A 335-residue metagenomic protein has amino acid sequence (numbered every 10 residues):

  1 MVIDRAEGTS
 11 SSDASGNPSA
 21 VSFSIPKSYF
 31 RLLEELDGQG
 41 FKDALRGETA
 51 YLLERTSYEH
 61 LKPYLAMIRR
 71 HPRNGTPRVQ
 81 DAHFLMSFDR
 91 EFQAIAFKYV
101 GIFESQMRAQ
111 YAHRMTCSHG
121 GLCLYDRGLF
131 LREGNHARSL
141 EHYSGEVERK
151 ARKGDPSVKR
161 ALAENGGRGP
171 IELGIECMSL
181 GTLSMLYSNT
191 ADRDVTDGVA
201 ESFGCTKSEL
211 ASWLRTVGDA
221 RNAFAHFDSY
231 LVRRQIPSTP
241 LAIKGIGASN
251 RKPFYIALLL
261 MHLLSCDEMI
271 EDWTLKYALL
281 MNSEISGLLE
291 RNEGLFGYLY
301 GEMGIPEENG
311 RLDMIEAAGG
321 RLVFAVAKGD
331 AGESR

Functional and structural regions predicted by a protein language model:
M1-D219, L231-R335: Extended intrinsically disordered or low-complexity regions, especially N/C-terminal cytosolic tails and loops, rather
F227: Acidic/aromatic/glycine-rich contiguous surface patches that form carbohydrate-binding/processing clefts and analogous
